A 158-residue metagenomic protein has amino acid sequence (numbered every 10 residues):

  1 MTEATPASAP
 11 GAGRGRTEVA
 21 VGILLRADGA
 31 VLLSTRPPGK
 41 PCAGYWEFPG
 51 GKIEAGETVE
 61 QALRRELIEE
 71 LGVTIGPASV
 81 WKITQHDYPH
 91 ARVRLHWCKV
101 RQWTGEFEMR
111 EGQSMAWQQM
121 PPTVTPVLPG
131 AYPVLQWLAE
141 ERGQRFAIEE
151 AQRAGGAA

Functional and structural regions predicted by a protein language model:
M1-R16, E140-A158: Short, low-complexity, intrinsically disordered N-terminal peptides in bacterial proteins
T2-V31, K52, I83: Conserved N-terminal beta-strand and adjoining loop/helix that marks the start of the Nudix/MutT-like hydrolase domain
I23, L33, L95-K99, W117: Conserved hydrophobic/aromatic beta-strand scaffold that supports enzyme active sites
R26, T74, I83-F107, L138-A139: Active-site-adjacent beta-strand/loop module that shapes the phosphate/pyrophosphate-binding cleft
R26-G29, P37, R101-E106, Q119-P122: Short loop segments at secondary-structure junctions
A30-E69, A158: Conserved Nudix-box catalytic region and its N-terminal flanking loop in Nudix hydrolases and closely related
E70-P77: Short secondary-structure junctions
K99, E108-R142: NUDIX/MutT-family hydrolases
